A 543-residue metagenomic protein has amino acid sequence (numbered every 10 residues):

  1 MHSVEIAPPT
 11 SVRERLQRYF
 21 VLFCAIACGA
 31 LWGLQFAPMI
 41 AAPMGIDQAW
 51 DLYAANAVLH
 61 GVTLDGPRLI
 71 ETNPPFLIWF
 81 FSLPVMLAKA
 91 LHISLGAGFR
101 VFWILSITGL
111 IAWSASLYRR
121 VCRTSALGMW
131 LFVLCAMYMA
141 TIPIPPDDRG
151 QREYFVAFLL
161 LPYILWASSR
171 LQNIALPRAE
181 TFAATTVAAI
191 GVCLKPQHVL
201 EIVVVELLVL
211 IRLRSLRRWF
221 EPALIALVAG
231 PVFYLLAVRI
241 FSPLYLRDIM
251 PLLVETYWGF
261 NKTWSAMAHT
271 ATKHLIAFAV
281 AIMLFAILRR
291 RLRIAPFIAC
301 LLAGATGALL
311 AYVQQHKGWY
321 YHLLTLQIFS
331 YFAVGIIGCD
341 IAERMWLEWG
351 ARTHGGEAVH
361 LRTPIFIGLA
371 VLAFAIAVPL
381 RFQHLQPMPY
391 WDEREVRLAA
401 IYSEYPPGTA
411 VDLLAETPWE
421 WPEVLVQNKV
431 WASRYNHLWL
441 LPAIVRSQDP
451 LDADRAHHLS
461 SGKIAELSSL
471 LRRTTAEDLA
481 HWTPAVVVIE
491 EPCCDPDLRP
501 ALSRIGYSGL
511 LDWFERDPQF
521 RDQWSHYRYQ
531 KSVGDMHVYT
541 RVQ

Functional and structural regions predicted by a protein language model:
S3-A7, E201-V228, I287-L292, R344-H354: Perimembrane helix-loop-helix junctions
D51-N56, L69-I93, V101, G191: Short hydrophobic/aromatic helix or loop-helix immediately within or flanking a transmembrane segment in polytopic
E71-T72, I202-V203, W391-D392, A399-R455 (+1 more regions): Short periplasmic/luminal acceptor-recognition loop of GT-C membrane glycosyltransferases, typified by
V101-T124, P162: Transmembrane-helix motifs of polytopic, lipid-linked glycan transferases
I111-A115, K273-I298, L302, T306-G307: Hydrophobic, aromatic-rich transmembrane alpha-helices and their immediate juxtamembrane boundary segments
C122-A126, L161-A183, A281-A295, G338-A342: Membrane-interface transmembrane helices that cradle and orient dolichyl/undecaprenyl
F158-L159, L200-E201, H316-H354: Hydrophobic/aromatic-rich transmembrane helices and adjacent perimembrane loops
R178-P196, I202-L208, A305-Y312: Membrane-interface alpha helices of multi-pass inner-membrane proteins
